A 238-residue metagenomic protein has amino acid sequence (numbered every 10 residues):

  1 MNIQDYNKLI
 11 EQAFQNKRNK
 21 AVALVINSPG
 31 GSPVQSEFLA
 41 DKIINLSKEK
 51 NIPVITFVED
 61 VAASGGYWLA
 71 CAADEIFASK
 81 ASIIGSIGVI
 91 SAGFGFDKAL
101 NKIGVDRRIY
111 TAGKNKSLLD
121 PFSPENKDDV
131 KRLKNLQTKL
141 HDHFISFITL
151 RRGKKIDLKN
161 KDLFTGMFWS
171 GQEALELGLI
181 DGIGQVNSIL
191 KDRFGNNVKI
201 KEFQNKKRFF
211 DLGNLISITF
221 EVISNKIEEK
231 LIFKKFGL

Functional and structural regions predicted by a protein language model:
M1-S79, I90-L238: N-terminal organellar transit peptides
